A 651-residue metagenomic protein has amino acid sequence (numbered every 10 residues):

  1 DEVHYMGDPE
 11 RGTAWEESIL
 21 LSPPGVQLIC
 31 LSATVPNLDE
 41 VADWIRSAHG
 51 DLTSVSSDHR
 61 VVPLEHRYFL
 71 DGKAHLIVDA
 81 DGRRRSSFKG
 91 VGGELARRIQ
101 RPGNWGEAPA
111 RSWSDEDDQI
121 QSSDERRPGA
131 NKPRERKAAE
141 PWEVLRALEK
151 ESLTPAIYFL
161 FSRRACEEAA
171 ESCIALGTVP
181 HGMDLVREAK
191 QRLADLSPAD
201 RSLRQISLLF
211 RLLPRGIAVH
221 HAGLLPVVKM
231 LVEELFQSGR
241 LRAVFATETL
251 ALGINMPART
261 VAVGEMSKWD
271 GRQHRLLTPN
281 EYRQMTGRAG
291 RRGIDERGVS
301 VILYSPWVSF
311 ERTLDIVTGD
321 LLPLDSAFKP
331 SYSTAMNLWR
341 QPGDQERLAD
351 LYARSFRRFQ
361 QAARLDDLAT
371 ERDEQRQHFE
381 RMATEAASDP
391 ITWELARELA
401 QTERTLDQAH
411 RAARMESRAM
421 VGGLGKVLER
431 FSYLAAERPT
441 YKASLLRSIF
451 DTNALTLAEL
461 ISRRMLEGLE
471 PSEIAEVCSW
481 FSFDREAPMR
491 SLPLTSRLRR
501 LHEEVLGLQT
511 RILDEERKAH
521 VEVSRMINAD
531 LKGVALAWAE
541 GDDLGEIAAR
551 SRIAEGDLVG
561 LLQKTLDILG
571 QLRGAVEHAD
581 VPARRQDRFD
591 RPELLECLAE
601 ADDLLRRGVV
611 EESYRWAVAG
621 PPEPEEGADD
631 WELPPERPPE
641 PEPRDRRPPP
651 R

Functional and structural regions predicted by a protein language model:
D1-I29: SF2 helicase catalytic motif II
V3-G7, A218, A251, S267 (+1 more regions): Catalytic acidic motif of RecA-like/P-loop NTPases
L20, Q27-I29, T34-E168, A218: Conserved interdomain linker/interface between the two RecA-like ATPase lobes of SF2 helicase motors
P23-Q27, A48-L52, H59-V62, L153-T154 (+5 more regions): Short glycine-/polar-rich loops that comprise or flank the Walker A/P-loop and associated switch/sensor motifs
Q27, M256, T260-D270, R275-T318: Conserved segment of the helicase C-terminal RecA-like domain
D118-P128, R136, W142, F159 (+2 more regions): Conserved C-terminal RecA-like helicase domain
F161, K229, E233, Q237-V263 (+2 more regions): Beta-edge loop/turn motif
A218, G223, Q237-L241, D315 (+1 more regions): Non-catalytic terminal extensions of ATP-dependent helicases
